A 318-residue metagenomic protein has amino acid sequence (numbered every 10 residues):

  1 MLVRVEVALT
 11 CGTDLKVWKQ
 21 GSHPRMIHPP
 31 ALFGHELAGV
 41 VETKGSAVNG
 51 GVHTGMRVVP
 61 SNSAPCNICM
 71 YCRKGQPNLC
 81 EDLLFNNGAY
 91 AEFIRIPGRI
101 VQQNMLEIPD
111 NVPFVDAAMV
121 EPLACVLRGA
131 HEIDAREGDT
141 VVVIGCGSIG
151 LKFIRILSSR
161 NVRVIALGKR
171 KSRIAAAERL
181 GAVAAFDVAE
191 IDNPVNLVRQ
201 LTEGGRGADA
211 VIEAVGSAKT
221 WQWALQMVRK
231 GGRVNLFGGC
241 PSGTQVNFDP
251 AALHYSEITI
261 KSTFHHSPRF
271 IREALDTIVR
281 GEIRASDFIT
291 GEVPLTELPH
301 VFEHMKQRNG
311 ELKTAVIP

Functional and structural regions predicted by a protein language model:
M1-A8, S22-M70, E107-P109: Glycine-rich beta-strand-centered segment in the early N-terminal region that forms part of a ligand/cofactor-binding
H53-G55, V112-I191, N196: Mid-domain Rossmann-like dinucleotide-binding core that forms the NAD(H)/NADP(H) cofactor-binding site
R57, T140, A210, G232-R233 (+1 more regions): Short glycine-centered segments of the SAM/dcSAM-binding site in methyltransferase folds
C66-I144: NAD(P)H dinucleotide-binding glycine-rich loop of Rossmann-like/cofactor-binding domains, especially the beta1-alpha1
A166, Q222-Q226, P268-P318: C-terminal hydrophobic helical "lid"/dimerization subdomain of Rossmann-like NAD(P)H-dependent oxidoreductases
P194-G204: Conserved amphipathic alpha-helix within the SDR
R206-I212: Short SAM/SAH-binding signature in class I
A218-R280, P318: Glycine-rich phosphate-binding loop and adjacent beta-alpha segment of Rossmann(oid) nucleotide-cofactor-binding
